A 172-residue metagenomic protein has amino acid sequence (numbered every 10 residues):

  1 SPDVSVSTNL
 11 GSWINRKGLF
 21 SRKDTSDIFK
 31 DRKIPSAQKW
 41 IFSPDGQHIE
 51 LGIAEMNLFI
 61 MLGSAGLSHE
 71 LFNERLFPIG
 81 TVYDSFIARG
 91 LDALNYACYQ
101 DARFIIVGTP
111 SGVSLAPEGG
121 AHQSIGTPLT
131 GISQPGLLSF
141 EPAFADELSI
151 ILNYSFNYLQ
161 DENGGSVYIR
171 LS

Functional and structural regions predicted by a protein language model:
S1-S172: Thiamine diphosphate
